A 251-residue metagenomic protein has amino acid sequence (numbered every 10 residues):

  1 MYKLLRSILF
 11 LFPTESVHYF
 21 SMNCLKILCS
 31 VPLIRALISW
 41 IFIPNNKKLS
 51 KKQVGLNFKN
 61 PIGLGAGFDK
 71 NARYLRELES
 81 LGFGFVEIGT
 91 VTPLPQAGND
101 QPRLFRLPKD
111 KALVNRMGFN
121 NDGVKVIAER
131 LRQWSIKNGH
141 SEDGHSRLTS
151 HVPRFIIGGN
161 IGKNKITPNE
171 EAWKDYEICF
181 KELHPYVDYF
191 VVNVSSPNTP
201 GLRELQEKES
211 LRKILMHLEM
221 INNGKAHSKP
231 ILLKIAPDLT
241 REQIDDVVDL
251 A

Functional and structural regions predicted by a protein language model:
Y2-K51, N115-N120, V124: An N-cap/entry alpha-helix motif that binds or orients negatively charged groups
P13, A97-Q101, R203-E204: Short secondary-structure transition/capping segments
A36-G63, A128-S135, V152-R154: N-terminal amphipathic alpha-helix/helix-capping segment at the start of soluble metabolic enzymes
G55-K59, G63, G67-D69, R73-P93: Active-site cofactor/substrate anionic-group-binding motifs, chiefly glycine- and Lys/Arg-rich phosphate-binding loops
F58, A66-F68, E79, N120-S135 (+1 more regions): Conserved alpha/beta-domain cores
Y74-L78, Q96-R103, N169-A172: Short, conserved acidic/polar surface loops in the N-terminal third of protein domains
G89-S135: A gly/proline- and charged-residue-enriched helix-loop-helix capping module
I136, H140, H145, T149 (+1 more regions): Short polybasic linear motifs
